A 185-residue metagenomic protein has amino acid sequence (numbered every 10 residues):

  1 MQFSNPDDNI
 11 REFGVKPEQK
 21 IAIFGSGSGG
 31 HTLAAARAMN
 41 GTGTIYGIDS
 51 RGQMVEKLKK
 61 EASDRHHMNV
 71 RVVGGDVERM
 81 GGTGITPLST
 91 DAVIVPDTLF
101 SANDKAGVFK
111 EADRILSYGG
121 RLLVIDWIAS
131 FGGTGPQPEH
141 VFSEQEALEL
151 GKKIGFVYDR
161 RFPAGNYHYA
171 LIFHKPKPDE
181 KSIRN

Functional and structural regions predicted by a protein language model:
M1-K20, A34: Conserved alpha-helix/loop element of class I SAM-dependent methyltransferases that forms part of the SAM/SAH-binding
K16-E18, E78-V93: A short acidic, Gly/Pro-enriched loop at the edge of an enzyme's catalytic core that lines a small-molecule cofactor
K20, T44, G119-R121: Short glycine-centered segments of the SAM/dcSAM-binding site in methyltransferase folds
A22-G81: Class I SAM-dependent methyltransferase SAM/SAH-binding core
R37, A106-R121: A short glycine-rich, Lys/Arg-flanked "PGG" loop and its adjoining helix->strand segment in the class I
T90-D104: A short SAM/SAH-binding and catalytic strip from SAM-dependent methyltransferases
R121-L150: Conserved class I S-adenosyl-L-methionine
I154, R160-N185: Core SAM-dependent methyltransferase catalytic element
